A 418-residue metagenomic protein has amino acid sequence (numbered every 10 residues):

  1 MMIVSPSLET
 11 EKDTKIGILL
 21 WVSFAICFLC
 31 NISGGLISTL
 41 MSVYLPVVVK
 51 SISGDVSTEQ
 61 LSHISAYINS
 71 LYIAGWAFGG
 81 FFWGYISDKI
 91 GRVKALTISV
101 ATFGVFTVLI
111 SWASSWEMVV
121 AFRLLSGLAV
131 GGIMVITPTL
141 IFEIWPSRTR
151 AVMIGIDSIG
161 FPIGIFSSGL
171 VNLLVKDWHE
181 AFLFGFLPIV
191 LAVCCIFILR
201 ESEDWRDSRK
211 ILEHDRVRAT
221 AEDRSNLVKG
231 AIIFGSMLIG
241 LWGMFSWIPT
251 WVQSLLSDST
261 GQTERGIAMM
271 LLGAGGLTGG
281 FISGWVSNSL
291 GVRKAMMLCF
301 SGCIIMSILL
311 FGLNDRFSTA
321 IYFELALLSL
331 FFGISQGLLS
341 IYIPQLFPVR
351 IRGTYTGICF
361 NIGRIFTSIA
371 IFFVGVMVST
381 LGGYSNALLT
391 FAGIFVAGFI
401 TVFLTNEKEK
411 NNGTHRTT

Functional and structural regions predicted by a protein language model:
V22-S53, M244-P249: Extracytoplasmic
S42, S225-L277: Extracytoplasmic gate region of multi-pass secondary transporters
L45-F78: Extracellular/periplasmic helix-loop-helix junction of adjacent transmembrane segments in MFS-like secondary
K89-S99, S289-F300: Cytoplasmic membrane-interface "Motif A"-like loop-to-helix N-cap segments of 12-TM Major Facilitator Superfamily
G91, W112-E117, P146, G291 (+1 more regions): Helix-breaking motifs and short loop linkers at transmembrane-helix boundaries and internal kinks in secondary membrane
A101-S114, G302-D315: C-terminal ends and interior cores of transmembrane alpha-helices in multi-pass membrane transporters/permeases
T149-L173, F360-I371: Glycine-rich segments within core transmembrane alpha-helices of 12-TM secondary carriers
D157-F197: Helix-loop-helix hairpin linking two adjacent transmembrane segments in secondary transporters
